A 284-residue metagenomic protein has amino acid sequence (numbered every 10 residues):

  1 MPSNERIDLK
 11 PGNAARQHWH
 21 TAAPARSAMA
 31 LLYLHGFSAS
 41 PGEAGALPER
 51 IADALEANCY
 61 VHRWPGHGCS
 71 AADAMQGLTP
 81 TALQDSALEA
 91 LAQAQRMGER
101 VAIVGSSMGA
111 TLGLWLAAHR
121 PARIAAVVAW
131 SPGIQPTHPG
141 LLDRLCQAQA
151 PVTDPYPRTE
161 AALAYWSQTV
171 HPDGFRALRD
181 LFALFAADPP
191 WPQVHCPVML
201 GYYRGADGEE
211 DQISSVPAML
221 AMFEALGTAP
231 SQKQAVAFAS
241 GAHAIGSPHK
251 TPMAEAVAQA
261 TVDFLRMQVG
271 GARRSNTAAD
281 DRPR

Functional and structural regions predicted by a protein language model:
P11-A54, C59-W64: Short, surface-exposed "cap/lid" segments of acyl-processing enzymes
H20-A25, V170-A242, M253-V262, R266: Serine-hydrolase catalytic core
G66-G68, A237-K250: Histidine-bearing beta->alpha loop at or near hydrolase active sites
D85-V101: Conserved acidic catalytic loop of the alpha/beta-hydrolase fold
G105-G109, G113: Gly/Ala-rich beta-loop-alpha elbow adjacent to hydrolase catalytic centers
W115-A125: Conserved hydrolase catalytic core segment
V128-T137: Active-site nucleophile loop of the alpha/beta-hydrolase fold
